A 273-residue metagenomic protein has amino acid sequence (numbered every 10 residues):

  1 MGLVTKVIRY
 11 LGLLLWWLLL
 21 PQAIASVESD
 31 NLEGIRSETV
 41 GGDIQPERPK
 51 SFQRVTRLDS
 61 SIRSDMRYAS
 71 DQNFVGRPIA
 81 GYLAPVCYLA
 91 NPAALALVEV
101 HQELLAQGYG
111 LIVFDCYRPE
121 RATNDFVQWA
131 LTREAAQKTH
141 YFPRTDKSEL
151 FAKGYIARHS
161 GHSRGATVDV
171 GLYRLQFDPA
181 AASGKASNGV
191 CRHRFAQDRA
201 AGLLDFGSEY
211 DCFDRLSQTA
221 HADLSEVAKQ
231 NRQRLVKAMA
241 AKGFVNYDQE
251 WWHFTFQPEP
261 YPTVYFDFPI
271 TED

Functional and structural regions predicted by a protein language model:
G2-G12: Bacterial N-terminal signal peptides that target proteins for export
T5, P21-A25: N-terminal cationic amphipathic segment used for targeting or macromolecule association
Y10-P21: Bacterial N-terminal signal peptides
A25-C116, T123-Y247, E259-D273: Extracytoplasmic cell-surface/polysaccharide-interacting catalytic and binding patches
F254: Conserved metal-phosphate-binding beta-hairpin within the catalytic cores of diverse ATP-dependent phosphoryl-transfer
